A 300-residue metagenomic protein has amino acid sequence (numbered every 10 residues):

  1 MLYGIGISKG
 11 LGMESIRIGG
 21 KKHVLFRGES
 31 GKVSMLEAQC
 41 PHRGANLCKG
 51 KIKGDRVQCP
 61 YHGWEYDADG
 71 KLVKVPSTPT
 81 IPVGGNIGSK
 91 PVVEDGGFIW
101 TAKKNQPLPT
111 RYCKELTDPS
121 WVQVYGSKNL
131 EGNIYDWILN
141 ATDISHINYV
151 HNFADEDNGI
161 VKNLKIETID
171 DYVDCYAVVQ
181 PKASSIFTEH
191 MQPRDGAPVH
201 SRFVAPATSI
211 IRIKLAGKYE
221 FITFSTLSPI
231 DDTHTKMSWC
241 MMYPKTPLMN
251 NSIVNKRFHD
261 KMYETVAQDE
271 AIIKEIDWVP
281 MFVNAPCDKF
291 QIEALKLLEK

Functional and structural regions predicted by a protein language model:
G4-S8, D69-S77, I144-V150, P206-I210: Short Pro/Gly-enriched beta-strand edge/turn motifs at strand-loop
G6-D118: Rieske [2Fe-2S] iron-sulfur-binding domain
K32, P107-K300: C-terminal catalytic domain of Rieske-type non-heme iron oxygenases
